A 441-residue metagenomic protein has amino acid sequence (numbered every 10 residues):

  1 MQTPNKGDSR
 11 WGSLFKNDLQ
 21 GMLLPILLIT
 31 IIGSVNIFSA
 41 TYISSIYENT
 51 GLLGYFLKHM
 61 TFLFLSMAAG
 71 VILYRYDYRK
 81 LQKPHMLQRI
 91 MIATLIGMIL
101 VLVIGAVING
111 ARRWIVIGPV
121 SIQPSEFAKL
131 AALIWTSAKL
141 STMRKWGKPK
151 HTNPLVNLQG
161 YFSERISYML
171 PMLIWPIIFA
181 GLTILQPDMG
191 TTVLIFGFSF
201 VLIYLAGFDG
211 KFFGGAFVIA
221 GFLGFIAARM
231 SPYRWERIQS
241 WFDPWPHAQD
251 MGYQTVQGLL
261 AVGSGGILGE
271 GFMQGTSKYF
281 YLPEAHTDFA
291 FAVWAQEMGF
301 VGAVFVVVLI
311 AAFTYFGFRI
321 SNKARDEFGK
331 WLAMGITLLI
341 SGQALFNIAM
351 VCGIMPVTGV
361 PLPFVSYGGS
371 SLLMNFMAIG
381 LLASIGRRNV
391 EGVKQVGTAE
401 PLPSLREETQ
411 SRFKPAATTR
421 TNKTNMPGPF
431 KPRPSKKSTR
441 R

Functional and structural regions predicted by a protein language model:
M1-F15: Short, Lys/Arg-rich, polar N-terminal cytosolic tail immediately upstream of the first transmembrane signal-anchor
L23-I31, V35-S39, E48-Q254, A292-M350 (+2 more regions): Hydrophobic alpha-helical transmembrane segments of multi-pass inner membrane proteins, especially in bacterial systems
P25, I31, I354-E391, Q395: Transmembrane alpha-helices of multi-pass inner-membrane enzymes
I43-S44: Transmembrane helices with small-residue packing motifs
G118-A128, L185-P187, G266-L268, V357-M374: Glycine/serine-rich anion-binding loops at beta->alpha junctions that coordinate negatively charged ligand groups
D188-V193, E270-G275, A285-T287, F300 (+3 more regions): Transmembrane helix boundary and interhelical junction motifs in multipass membrane proteins
S240, P244-T287, M298-G302: TM-adjacent membrane-interface loops and short helices in multi-pass inner/ER membrane proteins
